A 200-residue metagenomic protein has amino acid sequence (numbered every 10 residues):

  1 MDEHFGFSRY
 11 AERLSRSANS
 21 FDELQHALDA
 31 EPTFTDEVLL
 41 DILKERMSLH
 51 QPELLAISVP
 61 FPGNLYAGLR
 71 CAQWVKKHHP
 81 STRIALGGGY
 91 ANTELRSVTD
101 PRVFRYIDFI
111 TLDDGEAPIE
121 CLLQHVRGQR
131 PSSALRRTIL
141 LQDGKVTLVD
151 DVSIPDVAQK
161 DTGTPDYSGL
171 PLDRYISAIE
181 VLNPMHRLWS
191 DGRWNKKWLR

Functional and structural regions predicted by a protein language model:
M1-E3: Non-catalytic, alpha-helical, charged scaffold/linker segments that couple or flank catalytic or architectural cores
E12-D156: Glycine-rich beta-alpha loop elements in corrinoid/cobalamin-binding modules across cobalamin-dependent enzymes
A158-D161, P165-R200: Radical SAM [4Fe-4S] cluster-binding motif and immediate context
